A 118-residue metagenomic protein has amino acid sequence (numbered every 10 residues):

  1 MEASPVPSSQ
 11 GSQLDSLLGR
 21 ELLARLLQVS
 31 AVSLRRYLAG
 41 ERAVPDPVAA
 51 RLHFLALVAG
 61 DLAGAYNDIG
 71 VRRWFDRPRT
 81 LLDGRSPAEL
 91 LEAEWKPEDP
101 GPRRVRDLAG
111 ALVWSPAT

Functional and structural regions predicted by a protein language model:
M1-T118: Non-transmembrane "mature" sequence context
